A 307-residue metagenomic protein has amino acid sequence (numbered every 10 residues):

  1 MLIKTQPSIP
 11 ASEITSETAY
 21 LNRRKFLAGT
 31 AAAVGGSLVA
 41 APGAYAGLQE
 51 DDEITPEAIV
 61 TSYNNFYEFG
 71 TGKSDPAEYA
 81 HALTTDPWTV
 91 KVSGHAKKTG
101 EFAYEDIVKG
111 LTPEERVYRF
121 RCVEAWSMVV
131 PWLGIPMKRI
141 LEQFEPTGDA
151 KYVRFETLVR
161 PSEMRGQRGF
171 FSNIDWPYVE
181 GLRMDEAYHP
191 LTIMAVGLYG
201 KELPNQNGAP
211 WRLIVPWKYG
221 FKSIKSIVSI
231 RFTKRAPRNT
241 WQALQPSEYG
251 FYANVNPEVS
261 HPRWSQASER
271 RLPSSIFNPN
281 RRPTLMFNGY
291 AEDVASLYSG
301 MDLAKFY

Functional and structural regions predicted by a protein language model:
M1-L21, V34: N-terminal secretory signal peptides
Q6-I9, A41, D75, V215: Intrinsic-disorder/low-complexity coil detector
R23-R24, R212: Short, cationic motifs built from Arg/Lys/His that form the positively charged side of catalytic pockets
K25-A44: N-terminal export signals
G47-Y307: Structured, non-membrane catalytic/scaffold regions adjacent to prosthetic-group chemistry
